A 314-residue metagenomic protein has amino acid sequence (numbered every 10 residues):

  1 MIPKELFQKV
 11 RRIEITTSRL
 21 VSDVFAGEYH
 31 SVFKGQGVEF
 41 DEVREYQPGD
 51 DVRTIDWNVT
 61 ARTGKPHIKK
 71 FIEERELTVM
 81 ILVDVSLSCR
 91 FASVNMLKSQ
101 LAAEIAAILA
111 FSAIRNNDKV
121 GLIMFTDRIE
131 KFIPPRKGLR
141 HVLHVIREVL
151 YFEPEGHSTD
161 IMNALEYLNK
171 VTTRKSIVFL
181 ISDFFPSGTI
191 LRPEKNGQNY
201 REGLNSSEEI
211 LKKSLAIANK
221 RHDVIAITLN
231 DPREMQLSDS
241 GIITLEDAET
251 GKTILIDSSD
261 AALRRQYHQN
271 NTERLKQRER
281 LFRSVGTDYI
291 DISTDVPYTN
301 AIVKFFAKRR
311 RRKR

Functional and structural regions predicted by a protein language model:
M1-R136, I177-S182, S187-G188, M235 (+1 more regions): An amphipathic, basic-hydrophobic helix/alpha-beta surface used to engage anionic, phosphate-rich ligands or surfaces
M1-V32, V38, E42, K170-R174 (+1 more regions): Von Willebrand factor type A / integrin I
P66-I68, A164-Y167, L211-K213: A generic local structural motif
C89, S93, V149-E153, G286-Y289: Short amphipathic alpha-helical interaction patches enriched in hydrophobic/aromatic residues with interspersed Lys/Arg
A103, H157-I161, S207-E208, N271: A conditional alpha-helix N-cap/helix-loop micro-motif detector
I105, N163-Y167, R274: Well-ordered alpha-helical segments embedded in enzymatic catalytic cores
I133-R147, A307: Short, electropositive alpha-helical surface patch
H141-S176, G188-I190, N205, D231-P232: Von Willebrand factor
